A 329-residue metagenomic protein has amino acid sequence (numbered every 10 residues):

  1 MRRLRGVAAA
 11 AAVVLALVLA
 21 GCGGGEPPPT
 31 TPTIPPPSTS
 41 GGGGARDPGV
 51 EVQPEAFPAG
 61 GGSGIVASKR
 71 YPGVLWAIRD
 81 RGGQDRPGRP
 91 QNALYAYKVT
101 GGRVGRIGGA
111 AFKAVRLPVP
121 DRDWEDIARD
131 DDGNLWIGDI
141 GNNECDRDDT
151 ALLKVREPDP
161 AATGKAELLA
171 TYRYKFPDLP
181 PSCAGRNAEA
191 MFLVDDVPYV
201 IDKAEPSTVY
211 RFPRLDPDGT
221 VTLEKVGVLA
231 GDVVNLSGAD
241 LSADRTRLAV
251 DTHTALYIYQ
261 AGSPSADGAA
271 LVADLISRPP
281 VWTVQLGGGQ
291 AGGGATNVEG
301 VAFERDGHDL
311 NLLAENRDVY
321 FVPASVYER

Functional and structural regions predicted by a protein language model:
M1-A11: Bacterial N-terminal signal peptides that target proteins for export
A9-A11, G23-E26: Compositionally biased low-complexity segments, especially N-terminal hydrophobic helices that form the hydrophobic
A12-A16: Hydrophobic alpha-helical membrane segments, chiefly transmembrane helices and signal peptide h-regions, characterized
V18-G21: C-terminal motif of bacterial Sec signal peptides marking the signal peptidase cleavage site
G25-P28, I34-R329: Sequence/structural signature of beta-propeller domains
